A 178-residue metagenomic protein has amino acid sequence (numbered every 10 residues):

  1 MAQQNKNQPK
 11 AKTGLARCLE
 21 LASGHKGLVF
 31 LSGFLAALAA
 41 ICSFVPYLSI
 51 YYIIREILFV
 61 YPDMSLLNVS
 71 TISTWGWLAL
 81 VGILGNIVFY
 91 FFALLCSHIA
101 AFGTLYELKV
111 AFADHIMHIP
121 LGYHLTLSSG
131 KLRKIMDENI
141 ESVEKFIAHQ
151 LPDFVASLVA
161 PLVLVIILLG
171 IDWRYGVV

Functional and structural regions predicted by a protein language model:
M1-K12, Y52, D63: Membrane-proximal cytosolic tails and large cytosolic loops of membrane proteins
N7, C18-H25, S65-T71, E138-N139 (+1 more regions): Helix-boundary and loop/linker segments of multi-pass membrane transporters
A11, F34, S43-I50, G82-R133 (+2 more regions): Juxtamembrane helix-loop junctions of ABC transporter transmembrane domains
A11-V29, K131-L132, M136: A short amphipathic helical element positioned immediately N-terminal to and/or at the very start of a transmembrane
L19, R55, A113-M117: Solvent-exposed, non-membrane alpha-helical residues enriched in polar/charged side chains
G24, L28-A39, P152-V178: Transmembrane helices of ABC transporter permease
V29-F89, L169-R174: Transmembrane helix-loop-helix hairpins at lipid-water interfaces of multipass membrane proteins, especially the type-1
F59, A101, P120, L164-D172: Short helix-capping/hinge motifs at transmembrane helix termini and TM-loop junctions
